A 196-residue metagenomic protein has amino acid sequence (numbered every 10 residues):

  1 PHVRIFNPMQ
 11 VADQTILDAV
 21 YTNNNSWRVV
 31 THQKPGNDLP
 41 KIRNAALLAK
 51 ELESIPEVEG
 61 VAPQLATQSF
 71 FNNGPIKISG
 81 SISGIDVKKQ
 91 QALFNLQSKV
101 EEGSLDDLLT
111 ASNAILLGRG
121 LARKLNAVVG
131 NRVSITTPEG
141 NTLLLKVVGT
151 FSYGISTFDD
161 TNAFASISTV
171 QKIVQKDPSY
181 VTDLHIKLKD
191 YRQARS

Functional and structural regions predicted by a protein language model:
P1, E57, I76-S81, A111-N113 (+4 more regions): Envelope-exposed proteins and targeting segments
P1-S79: Hydrophobic, regular-secondary-structure patches
M9, P138-S196: Mechanotransmission and gating elements of multispan inner-membrane complexes involved in transport and envelope
A45-A49, Q90, V148, I167: Extracytoplasmic/secreted envelope proteins and their assembly/folding machinery, especially bacterial periplasmic
I76-I78, S83, V100-L116, T136-I155: Beta-strand-rich non-transmembrane domains
Q90, L105, L121-A122, V170-Q171: A generic structural signal for short hydrophobic patches within well-formed alpha-helices
F94-N95, L116-N131: Short, solvent-exposed hinge/capping segments at secondary-structure junctions
L108-T110, K124-V128, Q175-K176: A short glycine-leucine-enriched loop at secondary-structure breakpoints that most characteristically corresponds
